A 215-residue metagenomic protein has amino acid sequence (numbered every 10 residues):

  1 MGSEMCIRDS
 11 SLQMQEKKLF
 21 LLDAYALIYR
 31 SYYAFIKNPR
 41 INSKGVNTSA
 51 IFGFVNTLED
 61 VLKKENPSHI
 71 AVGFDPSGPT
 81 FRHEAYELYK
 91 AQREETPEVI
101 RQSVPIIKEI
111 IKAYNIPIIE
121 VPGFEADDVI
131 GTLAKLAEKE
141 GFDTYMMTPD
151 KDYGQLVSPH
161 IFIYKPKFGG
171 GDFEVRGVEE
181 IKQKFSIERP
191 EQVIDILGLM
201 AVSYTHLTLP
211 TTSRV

Functional and structural regions predicted by a protein language model:
M1, E65, F142: Structured loop/turn residues at beta-strand edges in well-structured enzyme cores
M1-S10, T205-T211: Conserved small/polar residues in nucleotide/adenosyl-binding loops
G2, A24, G53, A201-Y204: Glycine-centered flexibility sites
E4, D9, D23, D75 (+3 more regions): Acidic side chains
L12-A71, D75, T80-A85: Non-catalytic, usually N-terminal nucleic-acid engagement modules in DNA/RNA processing proteins
E16, K37-I41, A91-L207, S213: Extended two-metal-dependent nuclease catalytic cores across DNA- and RNA-processing enzymes
L88: Arg/Lys-rich, often Gly-containing low-complexity segments of ribosomal proteins
